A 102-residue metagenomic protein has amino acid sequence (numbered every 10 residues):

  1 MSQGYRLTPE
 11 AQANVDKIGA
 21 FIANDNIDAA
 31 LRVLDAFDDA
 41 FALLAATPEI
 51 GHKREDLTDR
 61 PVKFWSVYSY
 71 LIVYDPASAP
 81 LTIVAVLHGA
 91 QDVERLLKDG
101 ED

Functional and structural regions predicted by a protein language model:
M1-P61, L96, D102: Basic, Lys/Arg-enriched alpha-helical interface segments
P9, S69, A85: Pocket-edge structural micro-motifs
A13, I72, H88: Active-site micro-motifs of SAM-dependent methyltransferase domains
I22-A29, S66, S78, A85: Short coil/turn residues that cap or connect secondary-structure elements
D38, F64-V67, L87: Σ70-family region 2.3-2.4 aromatic/basic alpha-helix that recognizes the −10 promoter and nucleates DNA melting
E49-A79: Basic/aromatic recognition patch in beta-strand/loop cores that engages polyanionic ligands
D75-D102: Enriched for short, Lys/Arg-rich terminal
